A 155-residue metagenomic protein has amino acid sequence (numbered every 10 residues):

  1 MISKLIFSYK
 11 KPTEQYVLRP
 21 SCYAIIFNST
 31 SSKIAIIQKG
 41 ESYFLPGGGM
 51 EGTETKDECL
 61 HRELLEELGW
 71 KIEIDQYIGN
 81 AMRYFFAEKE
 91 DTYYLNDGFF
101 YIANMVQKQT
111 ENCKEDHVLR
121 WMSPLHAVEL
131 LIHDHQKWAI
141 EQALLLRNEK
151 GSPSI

Functional and structural regions predicted by a protein language model:
M1-Y23: Acidic, metal-coordinating catalytic segment for phosphate/diphosphate chemistry, firing primarily on the Nudix
K39-G40: C-terminal lobe/hinge of AMP-binding adenylation domains
F44-G48: A short gly/proline-enriched turn/hairpin at secondary-structure junctions
M50-E73, I78-H135: Unchanged
E129-I155: Charged phosphate-binding loop/patch that engages nucleotide di/tri-phosphates or the phosphate backbone of nucleic
